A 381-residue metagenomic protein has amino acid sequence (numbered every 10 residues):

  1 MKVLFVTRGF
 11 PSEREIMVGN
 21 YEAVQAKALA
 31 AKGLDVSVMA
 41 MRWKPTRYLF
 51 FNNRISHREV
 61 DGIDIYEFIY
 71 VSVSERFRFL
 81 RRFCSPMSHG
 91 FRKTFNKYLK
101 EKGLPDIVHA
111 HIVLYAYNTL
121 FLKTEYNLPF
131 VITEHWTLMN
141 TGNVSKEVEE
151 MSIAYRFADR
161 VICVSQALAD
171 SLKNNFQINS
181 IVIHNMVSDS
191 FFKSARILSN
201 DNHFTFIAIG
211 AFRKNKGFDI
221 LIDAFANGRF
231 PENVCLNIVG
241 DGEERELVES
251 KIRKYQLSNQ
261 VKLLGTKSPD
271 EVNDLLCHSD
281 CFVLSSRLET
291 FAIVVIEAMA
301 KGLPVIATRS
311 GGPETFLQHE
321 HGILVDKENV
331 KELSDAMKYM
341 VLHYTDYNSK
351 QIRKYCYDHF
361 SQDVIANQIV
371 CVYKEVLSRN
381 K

Functional and structural regions predicted by a protein language model:
M1-D61, K374, K381: N-terminal subdomain of nucleotide-sugar transferases
L4, S199-K216, I222-F225, N237: Conserved donor-binding/catalytic core segment of Leloir-type glycosyltransferases
A110-Y115: Short His-centered aromatic/hydrophobic patch
A167, M186: Carbohydrate-associated surface elements
T266-K267, D274-S279: Short alpha-helical donor nucleotide-sugar binding micro-motif in glycosyltransferases
R287: Aromatic "clamp/platform" in nucleotide-sugar-dependent glycosyltransferases that forms part of the donor/acceptor
P304-A307: Short hydrophobic beta-strand element within catalytic cores of glycosyltransferases and related nucleotide-activated
H319, I323-V330, Y339-T345: Conserved acidic donor-binding segment of nucleotide-sugar-dependent glycosyltransferases
